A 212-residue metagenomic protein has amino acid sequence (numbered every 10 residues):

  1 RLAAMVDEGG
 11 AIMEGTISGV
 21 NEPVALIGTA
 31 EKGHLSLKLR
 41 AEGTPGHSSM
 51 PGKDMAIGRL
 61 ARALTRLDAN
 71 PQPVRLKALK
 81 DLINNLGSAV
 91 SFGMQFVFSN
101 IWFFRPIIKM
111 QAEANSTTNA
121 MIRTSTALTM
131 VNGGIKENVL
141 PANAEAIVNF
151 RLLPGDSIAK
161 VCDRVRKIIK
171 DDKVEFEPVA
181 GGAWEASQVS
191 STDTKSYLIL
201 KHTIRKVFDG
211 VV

Functional and structural regions predicted by a protein language model:
L2-V6, G10-A11: A glycine-rich helix N-cap at a beta->alpha junction
G10-A30, H34-V212: Metal-dependent amide/peptide-bond hydrolase catalytic core, centered on the "pita-bread" metallohydrolase fold
